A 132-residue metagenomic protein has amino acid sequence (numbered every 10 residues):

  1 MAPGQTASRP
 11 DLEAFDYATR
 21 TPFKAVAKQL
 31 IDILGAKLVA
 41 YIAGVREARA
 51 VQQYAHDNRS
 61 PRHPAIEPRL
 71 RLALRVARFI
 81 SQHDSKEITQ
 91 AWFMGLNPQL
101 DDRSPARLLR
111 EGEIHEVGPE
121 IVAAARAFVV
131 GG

Functional and structural regions predicted by a protein language model:
M1-G132: Non-transmembrane "mature" sequence context
